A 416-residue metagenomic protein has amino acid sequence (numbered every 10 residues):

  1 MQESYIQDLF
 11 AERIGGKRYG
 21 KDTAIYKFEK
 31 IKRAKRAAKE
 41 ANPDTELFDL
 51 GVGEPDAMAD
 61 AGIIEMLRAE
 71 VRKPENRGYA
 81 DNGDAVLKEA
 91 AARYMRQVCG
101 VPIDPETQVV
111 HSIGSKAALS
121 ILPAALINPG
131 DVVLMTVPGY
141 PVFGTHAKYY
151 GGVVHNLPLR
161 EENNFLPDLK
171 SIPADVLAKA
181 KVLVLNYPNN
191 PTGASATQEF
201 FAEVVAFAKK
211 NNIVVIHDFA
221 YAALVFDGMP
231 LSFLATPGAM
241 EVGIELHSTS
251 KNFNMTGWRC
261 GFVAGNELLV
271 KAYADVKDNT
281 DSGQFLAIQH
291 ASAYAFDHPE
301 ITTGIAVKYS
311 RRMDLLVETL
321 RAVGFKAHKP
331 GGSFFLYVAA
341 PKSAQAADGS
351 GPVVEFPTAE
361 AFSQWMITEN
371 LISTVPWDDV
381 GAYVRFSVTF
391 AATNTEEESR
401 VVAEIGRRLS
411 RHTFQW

Functional and structural regions predicted by a protein language model:
Q2-I113, I121, A295-F296, Q415-W416: N-terminal small-domain helix-loop-helix segment of the aminotransferase-like
Y5-F10, A235-K326, R407-H412: Conserved core segment of the aminotransferase class I/II
A38, N42, Y150, K210-N211 (+2 more regions): Helix C-cap/helix->beta junction micro-motif
R72-A206, A223-L224, P230-T236: Conserved core of the PLP fold type I
R93, V101, D348, E355 (+1 more regions): PLP-dependent enzyme catalytic core of the Aspartate aminotransferase-like
D131, G152, K210-V214, M240-E241: A short helix->loop->beta-strand "cap" motif at the edges of active sites that frequently abuts
A293, Y309-V317, A327-S350, D378-A382: Conserved glycine-rich beta-strand-loop-beta hairpin in the small C-terminal domain of fold type I
